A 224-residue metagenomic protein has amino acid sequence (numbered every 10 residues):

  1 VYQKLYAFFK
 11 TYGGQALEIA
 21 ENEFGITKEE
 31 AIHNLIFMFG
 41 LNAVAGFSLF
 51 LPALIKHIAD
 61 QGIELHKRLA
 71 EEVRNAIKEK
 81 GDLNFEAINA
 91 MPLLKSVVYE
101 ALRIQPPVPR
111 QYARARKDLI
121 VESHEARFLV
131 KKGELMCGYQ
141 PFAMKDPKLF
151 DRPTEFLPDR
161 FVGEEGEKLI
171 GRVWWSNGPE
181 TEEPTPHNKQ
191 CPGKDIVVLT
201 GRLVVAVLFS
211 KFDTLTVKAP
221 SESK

Functional and structural regions predicted by a protein language model:
V1-T11: Cytochrome P450 catalytic-domain helical core, especially the substrate-recognition surface and oxygen-activation
L17-N75, A101, G201: Central I-helix of cytochrome P450 enzymes
E72-A76, A115-L119, D151-F161, S221-E222: Active/binding-pocket-proximal capping segment
R74-F128, E134-C137, V173, G178: Conserved cytochrome P450 K-helix E-x-x-R motif and the immediately C-terminal K′/meander segment
A101, G133, F156, G193 (+1 more regions): Hydrophobic, well-ordered secondary-structure elements that form the walls of internal hydrophobic environments
A126-F128, K148, N188: Residue "hotspots" at secondary-structure boundaries inside conserved domains
G138-W175, E180: Conserved cytochrome P450 K-helix/beta-meander segment immediately N-terminal to the heme-binding cysteine loop
P179-P184, N188-K189, K194-S223: Cytochrome P450 heme-binding "Cys pocket" and the immediately downstream C-terminal segment
